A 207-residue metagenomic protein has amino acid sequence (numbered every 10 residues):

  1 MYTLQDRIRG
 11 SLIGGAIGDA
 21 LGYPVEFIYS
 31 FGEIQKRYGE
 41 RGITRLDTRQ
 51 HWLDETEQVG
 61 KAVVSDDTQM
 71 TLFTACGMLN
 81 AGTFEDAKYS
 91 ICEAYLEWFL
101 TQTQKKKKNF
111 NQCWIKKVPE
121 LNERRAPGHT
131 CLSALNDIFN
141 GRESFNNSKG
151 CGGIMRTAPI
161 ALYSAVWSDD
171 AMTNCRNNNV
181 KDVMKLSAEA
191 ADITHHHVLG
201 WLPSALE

Functional and structural regions predicted by a protein language model:
M1-E207: Structured, active/binding-site neighborhoods that engage oxygen-rich ligands
